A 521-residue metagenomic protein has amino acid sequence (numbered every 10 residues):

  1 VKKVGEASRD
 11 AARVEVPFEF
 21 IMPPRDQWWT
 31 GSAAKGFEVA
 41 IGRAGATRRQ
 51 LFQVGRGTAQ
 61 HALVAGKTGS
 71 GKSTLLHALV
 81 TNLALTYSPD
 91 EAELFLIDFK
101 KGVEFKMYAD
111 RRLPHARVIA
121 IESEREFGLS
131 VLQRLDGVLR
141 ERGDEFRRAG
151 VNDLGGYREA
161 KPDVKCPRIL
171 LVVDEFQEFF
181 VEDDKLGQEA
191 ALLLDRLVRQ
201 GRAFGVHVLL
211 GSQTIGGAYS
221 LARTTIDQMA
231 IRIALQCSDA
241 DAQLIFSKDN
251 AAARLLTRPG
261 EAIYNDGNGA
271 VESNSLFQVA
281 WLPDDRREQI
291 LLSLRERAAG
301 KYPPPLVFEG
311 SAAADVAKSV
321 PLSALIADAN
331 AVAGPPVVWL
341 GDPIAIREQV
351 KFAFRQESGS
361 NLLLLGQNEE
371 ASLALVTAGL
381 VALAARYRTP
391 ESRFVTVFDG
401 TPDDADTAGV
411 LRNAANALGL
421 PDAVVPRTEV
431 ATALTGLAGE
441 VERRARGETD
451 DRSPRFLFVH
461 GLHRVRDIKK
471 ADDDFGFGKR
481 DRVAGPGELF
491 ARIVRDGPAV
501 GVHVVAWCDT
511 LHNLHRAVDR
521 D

Functional and structural regions predicted by a protein language model:
V1-D10, S238-A312: Conserved P-loop NTPase
E6-P23, D284-L340, R347, A382 (+1 more regions): Extended alpha-helical interface modules used as scaffolds for assembling large macromolecular complexes
S8, D153, R158-E159, A313: Polar low-complexity intrinsically disordered regions enriched in Ser/Thr and small residues
M22-D153, E159-S247, A253-L255, S323 (+1 more regions): P-loop NTPase catalytic phosphate-binding loop
